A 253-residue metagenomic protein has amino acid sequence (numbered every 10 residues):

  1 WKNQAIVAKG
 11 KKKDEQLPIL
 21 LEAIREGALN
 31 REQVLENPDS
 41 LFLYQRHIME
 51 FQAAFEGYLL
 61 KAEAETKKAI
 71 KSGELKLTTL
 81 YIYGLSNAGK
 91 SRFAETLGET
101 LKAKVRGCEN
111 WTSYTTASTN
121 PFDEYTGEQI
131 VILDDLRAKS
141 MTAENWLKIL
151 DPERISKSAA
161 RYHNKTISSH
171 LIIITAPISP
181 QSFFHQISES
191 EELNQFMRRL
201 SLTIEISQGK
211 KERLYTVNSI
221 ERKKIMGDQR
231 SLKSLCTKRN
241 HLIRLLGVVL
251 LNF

Functional and structural regions predicted by a protein language model:
W1-E32, K76, M141-F253: Replace "adjacent to P-loop NTPase cores in ATP/GTP-dependent enzymes" with "adjacent to NTP-binding cores
R31-K76: N-terminal pre-Walker A segment at the start of P-loop NTPase domains
E74, D123-Y125, T166: Short, flexible hinge/linker loops that cap or flank conserved catalytic cores
T79: Walker A (P-loop) ATP-phosphate-binding motif of ABC ATPase nucleotide-binding domains
I82: Hydrophobic anchor at the beta1->P-loop junction of P-loop NTPases
N87-K90: Conserved glycine(s) of the Walker
F93: Hydrophobic positions on the alpha1 helix immediately C-terminal to the Walker A/P-loop
T100-T142: AAA+/P-loop NTPase substrate/partner-engagement loops
